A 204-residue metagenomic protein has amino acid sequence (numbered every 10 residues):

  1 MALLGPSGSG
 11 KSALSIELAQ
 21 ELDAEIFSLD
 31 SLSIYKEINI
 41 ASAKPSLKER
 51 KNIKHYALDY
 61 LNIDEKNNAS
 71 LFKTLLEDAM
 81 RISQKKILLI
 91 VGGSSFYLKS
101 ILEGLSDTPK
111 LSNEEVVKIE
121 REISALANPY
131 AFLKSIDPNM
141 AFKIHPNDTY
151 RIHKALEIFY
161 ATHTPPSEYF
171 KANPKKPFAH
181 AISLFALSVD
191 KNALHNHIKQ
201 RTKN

Functional and structural regions predicted by a protein language model:
M1-N204: Phosphate/pyrophosphate-binding catalytic cores of soluble transferases and nucleic-acid-acting enzymes
